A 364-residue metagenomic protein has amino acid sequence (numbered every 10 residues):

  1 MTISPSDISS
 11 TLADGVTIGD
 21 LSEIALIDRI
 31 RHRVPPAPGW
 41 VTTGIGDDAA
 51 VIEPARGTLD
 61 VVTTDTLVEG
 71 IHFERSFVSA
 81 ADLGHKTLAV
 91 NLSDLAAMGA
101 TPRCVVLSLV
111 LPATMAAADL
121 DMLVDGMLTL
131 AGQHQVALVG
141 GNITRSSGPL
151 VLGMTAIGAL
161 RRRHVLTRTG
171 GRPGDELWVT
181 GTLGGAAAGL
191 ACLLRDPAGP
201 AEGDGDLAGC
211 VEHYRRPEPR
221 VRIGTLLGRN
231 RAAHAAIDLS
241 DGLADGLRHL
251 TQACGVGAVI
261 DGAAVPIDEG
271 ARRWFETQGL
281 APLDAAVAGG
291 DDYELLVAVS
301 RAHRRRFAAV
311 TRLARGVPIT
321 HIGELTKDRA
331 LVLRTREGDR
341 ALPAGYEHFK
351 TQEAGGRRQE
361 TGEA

Functional and structural regions predicted by a protein language model:
T2-A25, R29-P35, T58, V78 (+6 more regions): Glycine-/charge-enriched secondary-structure boundary and capping motifs
T2-A96: N-terminal glycine-rich phosphate/pyrophosphate-binding loops that anchor nucleotide-derived ligands and cofactors
G39-T43, R216, A285-A288: Short Gly/Pro-enriched turn/cap motifs at secondary-structure boundaries
D60, L67, R103-D196: Glycine-rich anion-binding loops of enzyme active sites
L177-G181, R216-D245: Internal active-site segments that recognize and position negatively charged phosphoryl groups and nucleotide moieties
P197-E218: A short, charged helix-loop
